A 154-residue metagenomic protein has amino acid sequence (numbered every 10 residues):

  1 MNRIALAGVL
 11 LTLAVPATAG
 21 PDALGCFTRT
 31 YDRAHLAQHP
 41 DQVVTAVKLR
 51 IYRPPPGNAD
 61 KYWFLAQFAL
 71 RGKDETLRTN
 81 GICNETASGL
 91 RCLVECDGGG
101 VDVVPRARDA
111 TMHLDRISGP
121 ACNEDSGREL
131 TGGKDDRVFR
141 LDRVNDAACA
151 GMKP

Functional and structural regions predicted by a protein language model:
N2-A7: Sec-dependent signal peptide recognition, specifically the positively charged N-region followed immediately by
A14-A17: N-terminal signal peptide c-region/cleavage motif recognized by signal peptidases
P21-A59: Short, solvent-exposed loop/hinge segments that bridge or flank secondary-structure elements
P21-D22, V43, V47-I51, R78 (+4 more regions): Disulfide-bonded cysteine motifs in exported proteins
G25-F27, I82-N84, R91-D97, A121-N123 (+1 more regions): Sequence contexts marking disulfide-bonded cysteines in secreted/extracellular proteins
H35-A37, A87-A107, E129-G133, R140 (+1 more regions): Extracellular/mature segments of secreted proteins
D60-R116: Contiguous, well-ordered beta-strand patches that form the walls/edges of small beta-barrel/beta-sandwich domains
R106-P154: Glycine-rich, aromatic-bearing surface loops/beta-hairpins
